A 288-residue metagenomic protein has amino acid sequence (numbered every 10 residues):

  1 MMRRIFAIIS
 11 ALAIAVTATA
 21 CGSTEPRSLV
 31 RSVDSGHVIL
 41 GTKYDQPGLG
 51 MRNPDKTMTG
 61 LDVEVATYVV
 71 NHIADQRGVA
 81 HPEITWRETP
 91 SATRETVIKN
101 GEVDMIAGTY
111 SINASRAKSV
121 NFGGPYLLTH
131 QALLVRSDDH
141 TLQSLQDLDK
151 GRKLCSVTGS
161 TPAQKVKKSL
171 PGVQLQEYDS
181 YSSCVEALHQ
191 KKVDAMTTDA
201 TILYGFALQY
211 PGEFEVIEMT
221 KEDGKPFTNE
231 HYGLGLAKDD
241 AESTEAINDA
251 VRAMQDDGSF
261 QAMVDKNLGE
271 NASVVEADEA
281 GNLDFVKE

Functional and structural regions predicted by a protein language model:
V16-A20: C-terminal motif of bacterial Sec signal peptides marking the signal peptidase cleavage site
G22, V63, T67-H72, D139 (+2 more regions): Extended ligand-binding regions for polar small-molecule ligands
S23, P162-L175, E215-E218, A246-E288: Ligand-binding clefts/hinges and TM-proximal coupling segments of bilobed small-molecule sensing domains
S28-M105: Extracytoplasmic small-molecule ligand-binding "clamshell" domains of the periplasmic binding protein/Venus flytrap
Y44, L127-V135, L208-N248, E270-E288: Periplasmic-binding protein-like
D45-P47, M58-D75, Q131-E186, A200-I202: Bilobed "Venus flytrap"/periplasmic-binding protein-like clamshell domains and structurally analogous long
V79-D147: Acidic, polar ligand-binding/catalytic clefts
A92-T93, G108-S119, K165-K168, D194-T228: A ligand-binding cleft/hinge motif common to bilobed small-molecule-binding domains
